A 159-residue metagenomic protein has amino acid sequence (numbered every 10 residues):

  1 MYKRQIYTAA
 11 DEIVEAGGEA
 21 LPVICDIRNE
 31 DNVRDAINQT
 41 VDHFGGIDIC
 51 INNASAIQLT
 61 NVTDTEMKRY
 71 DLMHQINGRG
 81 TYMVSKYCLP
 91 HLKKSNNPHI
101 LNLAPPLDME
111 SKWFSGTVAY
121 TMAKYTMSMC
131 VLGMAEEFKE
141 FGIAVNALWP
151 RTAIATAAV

Functional and structural regions predicted by a protein language model:
K3-F44, I57-Q58, K68: Short-chain dehydrogenase/reductase
A36, I51, V84-C88, L92 (+1 more regions): Hydrophobic positions on the long internal alpha-helix of Rossmann-like NAD(P)-dependent oxidoreductase domains
G46-Q58, P106: Flexible cofactor-recognition loop at the NAD(P)H-binding site of Rossmann-like short-chain dehydrogenase/reductase
D48-I49, D71, P98-L103, I143-N146: Conserved catalytic-site loops of classical short-chain dehydrogenases/reductases
S55-N61, M109, T156: Helix N-cap/beta-alpha junction loops of NAD(P)-dependent oxidoreductase domains
N61-V62, R69-L72: Substrate-binding pocket helix/loop in short-chain dehydrogenase/reductase
K93-K94, H99-E140, W149-I154: Catalytic loop of short-chain dehydrogenase/reductase
